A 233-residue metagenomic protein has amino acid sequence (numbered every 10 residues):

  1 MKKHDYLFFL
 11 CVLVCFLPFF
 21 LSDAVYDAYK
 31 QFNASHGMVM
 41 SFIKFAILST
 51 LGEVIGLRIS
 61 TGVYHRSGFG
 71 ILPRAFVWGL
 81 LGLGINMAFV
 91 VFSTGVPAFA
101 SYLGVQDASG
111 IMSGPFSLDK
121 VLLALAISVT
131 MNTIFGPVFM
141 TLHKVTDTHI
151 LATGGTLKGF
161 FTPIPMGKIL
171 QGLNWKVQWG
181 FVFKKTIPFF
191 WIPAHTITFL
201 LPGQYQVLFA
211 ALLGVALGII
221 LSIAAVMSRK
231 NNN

Functional and structural regions predicted by a protein language model:
M1-N233: Juxtamembrane/disordered regions of integral membrane proteins
